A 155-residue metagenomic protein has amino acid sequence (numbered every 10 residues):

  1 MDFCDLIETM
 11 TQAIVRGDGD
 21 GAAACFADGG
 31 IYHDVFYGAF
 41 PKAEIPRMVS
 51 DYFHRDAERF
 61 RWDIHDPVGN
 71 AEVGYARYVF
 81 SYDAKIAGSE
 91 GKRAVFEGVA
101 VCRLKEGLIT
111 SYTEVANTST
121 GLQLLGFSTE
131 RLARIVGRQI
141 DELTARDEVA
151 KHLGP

Functional and structural regions predicted by a protein language model:
M1-V15, L108-T110, A116-P155: Terminal "cap-and-tail" regions of soluble proteins that handle hydrophobic small molecules
M10, A22-A23, G30, I45 (+4 more regions): Hydrophobic pocket/interface hotspot
G19-V73: A solvent-exposed, acidic/Ser-Thr-rich amphipathic alpha-helical stretch
F26, F80-Y82, C102, A116: Short beta-strand segments enriched in hydrophobic/aromatic residues within well-folded beta-rich domains
A43, E72, E90-F96: A generic structural micro-feature
R55-E58, Y82-A94: Short, cysteine-centered beta-strand-loop-beta hairpins and adjacent loop/turn segments enriched in charged/polar
F60-W62, R93-A100: Short, surface-exposed coil-to-beta transition loops
A71-Y82: A short hydrophobic beta-strand element
